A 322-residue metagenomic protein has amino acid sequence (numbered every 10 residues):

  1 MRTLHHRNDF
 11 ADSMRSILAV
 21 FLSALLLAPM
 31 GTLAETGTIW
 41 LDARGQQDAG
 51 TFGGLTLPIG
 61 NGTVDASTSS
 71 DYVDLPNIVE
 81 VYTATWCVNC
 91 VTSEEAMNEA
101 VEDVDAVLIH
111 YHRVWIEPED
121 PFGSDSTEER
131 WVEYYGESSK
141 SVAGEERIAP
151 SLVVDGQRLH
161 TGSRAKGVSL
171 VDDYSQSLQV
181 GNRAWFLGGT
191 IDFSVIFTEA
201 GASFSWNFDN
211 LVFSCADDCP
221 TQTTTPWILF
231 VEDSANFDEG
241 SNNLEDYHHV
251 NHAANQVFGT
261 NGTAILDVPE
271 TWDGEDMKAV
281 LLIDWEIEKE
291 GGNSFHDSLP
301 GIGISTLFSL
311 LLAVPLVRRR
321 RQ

Functional and structural regions predicted by a protein language model:
M1-Q47, N77-V79, C87, F295-Q322: Secretory targeting signatures
V20-N61, G156-Q176: Short secondary-structure boundary segments
T32, V114, R158, E232-S234: Short loop/turn segments at secondary-structure transitions that flank enzyme active sites
W40-P118: Local sequence-structure signature of Cys/Sec-based thiol-disulfide redox active-site neighborhoods
V91-Q179: Structural alpha/beta surface segment adjacent to cysteine/selenocysteine redox centers across thiol/disulfide enzymes
D125-G144, S151, G167-I302, T306 (+1 more regions): Short, conserved sequence motifs used for protein processing/export or organelle targeting and for catalysis
